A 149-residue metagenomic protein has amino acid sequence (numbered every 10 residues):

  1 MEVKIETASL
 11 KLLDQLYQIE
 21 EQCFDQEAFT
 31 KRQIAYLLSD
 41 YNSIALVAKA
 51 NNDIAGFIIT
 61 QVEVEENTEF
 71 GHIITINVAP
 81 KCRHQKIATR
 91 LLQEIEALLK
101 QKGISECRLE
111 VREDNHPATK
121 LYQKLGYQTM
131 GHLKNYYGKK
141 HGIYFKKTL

Functional and structural regions predicted by a protein language model:
V3, T7-K81, L92-E94, L98 (+2 more regions): Acetyl-CoA-dependent GNAT
E27, Q85, K102-S105: Short coil/turn segments at alpha/beta junctions that flank glycine-rich nucleotide-binding fingerprints
V64, C82-R83, Q123, Q128 (+2 more regions): ABC family nucleotide-binding domain
A79-Q85, E113-D114: Active-site acidic-Proline motif in GNAT/NAT acetyltransferases
L91, N115-A118: Conserved short alpha-helix immediately C-terminal to the canonical SAM/SAH-binding motif I of Rossmann-like
L92, L99-E110: Conserved GNAT acetyl-CoA-binding A-motif
S105, R112-H116, K124-L125, N135-L149: C-terminal "cap" of GNAT-fold acetyltransferases
